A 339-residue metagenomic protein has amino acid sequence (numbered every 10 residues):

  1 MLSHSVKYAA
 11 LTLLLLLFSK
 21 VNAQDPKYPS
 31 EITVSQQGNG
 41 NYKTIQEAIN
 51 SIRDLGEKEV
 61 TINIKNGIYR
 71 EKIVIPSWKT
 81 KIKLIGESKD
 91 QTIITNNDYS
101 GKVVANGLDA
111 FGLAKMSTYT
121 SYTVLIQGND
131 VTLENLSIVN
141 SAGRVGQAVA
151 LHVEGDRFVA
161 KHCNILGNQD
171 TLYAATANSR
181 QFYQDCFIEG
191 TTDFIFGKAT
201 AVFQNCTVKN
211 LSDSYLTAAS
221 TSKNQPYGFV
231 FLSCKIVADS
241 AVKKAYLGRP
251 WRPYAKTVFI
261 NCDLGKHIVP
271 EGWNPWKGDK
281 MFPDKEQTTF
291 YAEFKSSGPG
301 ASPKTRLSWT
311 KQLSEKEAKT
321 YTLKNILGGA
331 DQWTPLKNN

Functional and structural regions predicted by a protein language model:
M1-K27: Bacterial Sec-dependent N-terminal signal peptides
Q24-N339: Sequence-level preference for short, compositionally simple segments enriched in small aliphatic or small polar residues
